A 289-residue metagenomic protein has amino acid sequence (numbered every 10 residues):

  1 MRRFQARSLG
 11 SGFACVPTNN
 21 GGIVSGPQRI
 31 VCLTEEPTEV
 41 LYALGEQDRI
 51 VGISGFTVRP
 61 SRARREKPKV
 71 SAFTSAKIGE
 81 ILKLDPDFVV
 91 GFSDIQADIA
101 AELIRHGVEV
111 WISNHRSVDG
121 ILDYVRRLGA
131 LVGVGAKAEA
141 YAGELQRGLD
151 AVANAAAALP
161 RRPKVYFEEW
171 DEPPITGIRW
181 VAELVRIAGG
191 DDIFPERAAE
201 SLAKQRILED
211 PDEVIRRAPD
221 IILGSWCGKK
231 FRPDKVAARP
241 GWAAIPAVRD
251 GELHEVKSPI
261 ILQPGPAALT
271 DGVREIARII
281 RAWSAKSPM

Functional and structural regions predicted by a protein language model:
F4-L9, F13-M289: N-terminal ligand-binding lobe of clamshell/alpha-beta domains
